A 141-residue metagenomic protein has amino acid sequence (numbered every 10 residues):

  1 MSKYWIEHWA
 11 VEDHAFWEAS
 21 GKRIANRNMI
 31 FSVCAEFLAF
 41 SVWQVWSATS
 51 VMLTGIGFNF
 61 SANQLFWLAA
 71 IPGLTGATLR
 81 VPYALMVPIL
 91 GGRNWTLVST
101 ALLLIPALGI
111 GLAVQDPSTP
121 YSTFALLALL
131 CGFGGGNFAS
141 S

Functional and structural regions predicted by a protein language model:
M1-S41: Cytosolic juxtamembrane N-terminal segment immediately preceding the first transmembrane helix of multi-pass
R27-F58, F138: Extracytoplasmic
S32-F40, G73, F124-G132: Helical-face signature of the major facilitator-like transporter fold
F60-P72, P120, F124: Juxtamembrane helix-start elements in MFS-like secondary transporters
W67-L85: Central cavity-lining transmembrane alpha-helices of secondary-active solute carriers, predominantly the Major
A101-S118: C-terminal ends and interior cores of transmembrane alpha-helices in multi-pass membrane transporters/permeases
P106, P120-F138: Hydrophobic core of transmembrane alpha-helices in multi-pass small-molecule transporters, especially MFS/SLC-type
